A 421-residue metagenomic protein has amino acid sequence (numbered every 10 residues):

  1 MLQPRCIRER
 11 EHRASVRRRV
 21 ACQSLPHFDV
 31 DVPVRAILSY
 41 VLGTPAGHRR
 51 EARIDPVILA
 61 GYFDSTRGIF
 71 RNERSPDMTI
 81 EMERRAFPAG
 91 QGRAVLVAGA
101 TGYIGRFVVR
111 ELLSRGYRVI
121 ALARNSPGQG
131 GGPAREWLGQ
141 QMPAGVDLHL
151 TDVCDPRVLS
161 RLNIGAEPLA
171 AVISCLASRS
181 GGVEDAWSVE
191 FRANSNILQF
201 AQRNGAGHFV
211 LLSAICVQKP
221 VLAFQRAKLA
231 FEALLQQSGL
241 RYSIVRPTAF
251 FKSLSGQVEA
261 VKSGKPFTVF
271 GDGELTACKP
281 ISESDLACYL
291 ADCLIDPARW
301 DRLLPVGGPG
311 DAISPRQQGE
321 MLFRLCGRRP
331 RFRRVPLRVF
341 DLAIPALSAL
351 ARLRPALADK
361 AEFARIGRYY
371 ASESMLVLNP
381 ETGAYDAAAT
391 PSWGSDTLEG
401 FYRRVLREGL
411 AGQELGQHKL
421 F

Functional and structural regions predicted by a protein language model:
F87, V95-R115: N-terminal Rossmann NAD(P)H-binding glycine-rich loop of SDR-like oxidoreductase domains
Y117-R124: Conserved glycine-rich Rossmann-like NAD(P)H-binding loop of the short-chain dehydrogenase/reductase
G128-G131, E136-R203, C216-Q218: NAD(P)H-binding glycine-rich loop region in Rossmannoid oxidoreductase-like domains and their noncatalytic homologs
S178-G264: Glycine-/Pro-rich loop/turn segments that contact NAD(P) or position catalytic residues in Rossmann-like domains
A193, G273-L294, R302, S314: Substrate-positioning beta->alpha
S253-A260, C293-L304, R328-P330: Glycine/proline-rich active-site loop of Rossmann-fold NAD(P)-dependent oxidoreductases
A277-S284, V306-R324, P336-P345: Substrate-binding strand-loop-helix patch in Rossmann-like NAD(P)-dependent oxidoreductase/epimerase domains
R338-F421: A hydrophobic C-terminal alpha-helical subdomain
